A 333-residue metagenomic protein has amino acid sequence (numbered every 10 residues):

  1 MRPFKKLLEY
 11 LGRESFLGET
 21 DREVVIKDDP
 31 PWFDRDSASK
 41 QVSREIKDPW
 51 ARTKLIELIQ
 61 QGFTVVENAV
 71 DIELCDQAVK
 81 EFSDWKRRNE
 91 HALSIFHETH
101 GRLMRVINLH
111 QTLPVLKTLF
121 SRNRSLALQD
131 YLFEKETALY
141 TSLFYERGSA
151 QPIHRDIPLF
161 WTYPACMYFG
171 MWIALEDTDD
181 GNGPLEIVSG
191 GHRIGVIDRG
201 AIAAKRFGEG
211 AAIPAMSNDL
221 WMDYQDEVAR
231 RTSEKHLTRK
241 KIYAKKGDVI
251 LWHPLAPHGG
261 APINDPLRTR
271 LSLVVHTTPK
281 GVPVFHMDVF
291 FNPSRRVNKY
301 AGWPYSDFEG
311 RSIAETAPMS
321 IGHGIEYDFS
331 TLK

Functional and structural regions predicted by a protein language model:
R2-Q61, V66-R155, L159-P164, G302-Y305: Non-heme Fe(II)-dependent double-stranded beta-helix
P3-D36, K40-S43, A201-K205, K246-L251 (+1 more regions): Non-heme Fe(II)/2-oxoglutarate
H110, H154, T162, H192 (+3 more regions): Histidine-centered active-site/metal-ligand motif
R124, D156-Y168, L237-T238, A244 (+1 more regions): A short beta-loop-beta micro-motif enriched in histidine and acidic residues
R147, V188-G195, R270, H276-V282: Short edge-strand/loop segments of extracellular domains
R155-I157, I173-D177, S189: Short, structured patches in soluble enzyme cores that scaffold and shape functional sites
Y163-D180, Y243-K246, L251, V275-K280: Short, conserved beta-strand element in jelly-roll/cupin
G181-P257: Double-stranded beta-helix
